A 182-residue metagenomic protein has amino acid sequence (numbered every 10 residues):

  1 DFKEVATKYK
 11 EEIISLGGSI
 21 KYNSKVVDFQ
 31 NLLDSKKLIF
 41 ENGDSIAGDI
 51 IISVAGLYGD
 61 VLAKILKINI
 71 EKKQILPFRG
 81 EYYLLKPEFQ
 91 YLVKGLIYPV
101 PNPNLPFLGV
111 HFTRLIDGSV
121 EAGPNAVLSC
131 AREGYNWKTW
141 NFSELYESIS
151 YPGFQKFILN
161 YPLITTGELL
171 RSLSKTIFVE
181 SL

Functional and structural regions predicted by a protein language model:
D1-E12, K21, G167-F178: Short beta-strand to alpha-helix junction loop
E4, K10-E11, S15, E41-G43 (+1 more regions): FAD-binding core/adjacent interface of flavoenzyme oxidoreductases
E4, V27, F107, V120 (+2 more regions): Conserved active-site and cofactor/substrate-binding residues in soluble primary-metabolism enzymes
I14-V26: A conserved beta-strand/loop element that lines the FAD pocket in flavoprotein oxidoreductases
N23, S35, T166: Exposed beta-strand and adjacent loop surfaces of beta-rich binding modules that mediate intermolecular recognition
F29-W140: Flavin-dependent oxidoreductases
N69, F89-Q90, L115-S119, N125-L182: Flavin-binding catalytic cores
